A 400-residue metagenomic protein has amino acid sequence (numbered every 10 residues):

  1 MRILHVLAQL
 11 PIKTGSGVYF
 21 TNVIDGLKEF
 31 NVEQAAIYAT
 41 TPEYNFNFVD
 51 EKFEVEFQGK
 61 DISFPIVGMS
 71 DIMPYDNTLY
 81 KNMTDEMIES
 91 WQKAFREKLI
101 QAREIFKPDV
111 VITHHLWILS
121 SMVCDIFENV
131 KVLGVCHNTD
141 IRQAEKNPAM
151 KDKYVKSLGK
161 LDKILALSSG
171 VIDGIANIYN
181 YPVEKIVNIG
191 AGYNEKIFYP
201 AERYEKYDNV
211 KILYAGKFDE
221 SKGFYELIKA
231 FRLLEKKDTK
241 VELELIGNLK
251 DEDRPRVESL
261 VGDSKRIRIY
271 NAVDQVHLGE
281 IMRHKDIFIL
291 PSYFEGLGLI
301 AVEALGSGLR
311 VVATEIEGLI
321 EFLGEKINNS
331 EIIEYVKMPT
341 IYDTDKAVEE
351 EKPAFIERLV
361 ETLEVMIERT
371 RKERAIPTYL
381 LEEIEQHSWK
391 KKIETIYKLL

Functional and structural regions predicted by a protein language model:
G15, A347-E361, V365-K398: A charged, aromatic-enriched C-terminal amphipathic alpha-helix characteristic of glycosyltransferases across folds
V18, V210, D219-L233: A conserved mid-protein helix/loop that constitutes part of the nucleotide-sugar donor-binding site
T41-A102: A conserved catalytic-core segment of Leloir-type glycosyltransferases
A144-K146, E184-K185, Y193-N209: Acidic anion/phosphate-binding donor-loop and adjacent secondary structure in glycosyltransferase catalytic cores
G170, G192: Carbohydrate-associated surface elements
A215, E242-P255, N271: Glycosyltransferase donor-sugar binding loop
P255-V276: Nucleotide-activated donor-binding/catalytic signature segment of Leloir-type glycosyltransferases, i.e., the conserved
Y293: Aromatic "clamp/platform" in nucleotide-sugar-dependent glycosyltransferases that forms part of the donor/acceptor
